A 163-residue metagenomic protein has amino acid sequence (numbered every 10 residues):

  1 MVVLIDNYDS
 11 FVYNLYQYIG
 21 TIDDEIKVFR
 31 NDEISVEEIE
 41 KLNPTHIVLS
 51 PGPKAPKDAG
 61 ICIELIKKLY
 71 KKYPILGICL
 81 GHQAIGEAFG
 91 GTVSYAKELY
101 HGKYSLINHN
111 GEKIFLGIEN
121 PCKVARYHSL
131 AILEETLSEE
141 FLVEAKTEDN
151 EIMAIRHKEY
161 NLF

Functional and structural regions predicted by a protein language model:
M1, P74-L76, T92, L142 (+1 more regions): Proline-centered loop/turn at the N-terminus of a beta-strand
M1-P74, L80: N-terminal beta1-alpha1 cap of cysteine-dependent amidohydrolase-like domains
Y13, E37, E87, L116 (+1 more regions): Alpha-helical elements of the RecA-like P-loop NTPase motor core of helicases
L15, I39, A88, L106 (+1 more regions): Short, well-ordered secondary-structure micro-motifs
K27-E33, S105-N108, V124-Y127, A145-E148: Short gly/ser/thr-rich secondary-structure transition/capping motifs
P44, R156-F163: Short helix/strand-capping connector loops at secondary-structure junctions
P44-G117, K123: Cysteine-nucleophile active-site neighborhood
K113-E159: Catalytic beta-strand/loop cores that center a nucleophilic Ser/Cys/Thr and support acyl-enzyme chemistry
